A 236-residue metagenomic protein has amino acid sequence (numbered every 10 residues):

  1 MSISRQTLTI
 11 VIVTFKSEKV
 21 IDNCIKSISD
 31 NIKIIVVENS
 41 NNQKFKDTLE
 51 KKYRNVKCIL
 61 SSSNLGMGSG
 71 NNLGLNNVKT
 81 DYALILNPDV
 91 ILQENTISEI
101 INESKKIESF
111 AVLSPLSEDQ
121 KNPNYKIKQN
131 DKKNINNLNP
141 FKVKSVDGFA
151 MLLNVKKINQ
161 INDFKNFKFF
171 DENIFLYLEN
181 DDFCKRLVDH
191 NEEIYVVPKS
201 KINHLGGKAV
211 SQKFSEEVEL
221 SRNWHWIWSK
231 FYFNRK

Functional and structural regions predicted by a protein language model:
I12-D30: Short, well-formed alpha-helical segments that are part of the catalytic scaffolds of diverse glycosyltransferases
S27, E38-K46, S63: A conserved acidic beta->alpha catalytic loop
S61-V78: Glycine-rich, basic loop-to-helix element that forms the pyrophosphate-binding segment of sugar-nucleotide handling
A83: Short aromatic/hydrophobic "clamp" motif used to bind/position activated sugar donors
E94-Y125: Conserved donor NDP-sugar-binding/catalytic core segment of glycosyltransferases
K126-A150, K156-K157: Short, flexible, basic/aromatic active-site loop/helix in glycosyltransferases
A150-N162, F167-K201: A short, conserved alpha-helix in the catalytic core of glycosyltransferases
K185, D189-K236: Active-site-adjacent helix/loop segment of glycosyltransferases that harbors family-specific signature motifs
